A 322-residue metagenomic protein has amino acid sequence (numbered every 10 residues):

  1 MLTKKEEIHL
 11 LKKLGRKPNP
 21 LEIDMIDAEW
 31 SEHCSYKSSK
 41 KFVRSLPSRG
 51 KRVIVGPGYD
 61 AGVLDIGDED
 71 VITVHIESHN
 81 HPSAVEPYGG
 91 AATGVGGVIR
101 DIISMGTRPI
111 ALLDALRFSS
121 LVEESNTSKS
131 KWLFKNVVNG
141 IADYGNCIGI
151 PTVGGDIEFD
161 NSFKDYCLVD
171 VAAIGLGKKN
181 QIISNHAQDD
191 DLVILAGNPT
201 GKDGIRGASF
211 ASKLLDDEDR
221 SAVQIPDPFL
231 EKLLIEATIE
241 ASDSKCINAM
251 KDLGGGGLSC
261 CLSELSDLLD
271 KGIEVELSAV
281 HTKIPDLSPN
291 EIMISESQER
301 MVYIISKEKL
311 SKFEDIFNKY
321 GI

Functional and structural regions predicted by a protein language model:
M1-I322: Glycine/proline-enriched, intrinsically flexible loops and inter-domain linkers
